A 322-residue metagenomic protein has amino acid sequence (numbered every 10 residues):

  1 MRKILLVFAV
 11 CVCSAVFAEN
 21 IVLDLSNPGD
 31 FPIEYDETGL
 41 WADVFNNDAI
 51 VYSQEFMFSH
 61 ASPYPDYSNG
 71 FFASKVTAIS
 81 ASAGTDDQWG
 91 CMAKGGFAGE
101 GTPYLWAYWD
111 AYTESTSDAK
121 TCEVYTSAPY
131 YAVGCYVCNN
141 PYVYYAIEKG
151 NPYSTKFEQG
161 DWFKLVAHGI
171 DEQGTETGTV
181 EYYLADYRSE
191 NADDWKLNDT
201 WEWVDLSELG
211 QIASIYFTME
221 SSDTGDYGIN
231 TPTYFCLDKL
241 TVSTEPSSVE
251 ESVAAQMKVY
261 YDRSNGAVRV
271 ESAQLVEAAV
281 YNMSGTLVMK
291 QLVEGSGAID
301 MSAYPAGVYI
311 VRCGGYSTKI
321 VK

Functional and structural regions predicted by a protein language model:
M1-I4, K322: Positively charged n-region of N-terminal signal peptides that target proteins for export
I4-C13: Sec-dependent N-terminal signal peptides
E19, T241-Q256: Low-complexity, Pro/Thr/Ser/Gly/Ala-rich linker/spacer regions in secreted, extracellular modular proteins
N20-E123, S127: N-terminal targeting leaders for non-cytosolic proteins
L23-N27, L165-P246: Terminal, low-complexity interaction segments
S127-G134, I212: Extended extracellular/luminal ectodomain segments enriched in beta-structured repeat modules
A146-L165: Short coil-to-beta strand junction motifs in C2/discoidin
E250-K322: C-terminal outer-membrane/trafficking sorting elements
